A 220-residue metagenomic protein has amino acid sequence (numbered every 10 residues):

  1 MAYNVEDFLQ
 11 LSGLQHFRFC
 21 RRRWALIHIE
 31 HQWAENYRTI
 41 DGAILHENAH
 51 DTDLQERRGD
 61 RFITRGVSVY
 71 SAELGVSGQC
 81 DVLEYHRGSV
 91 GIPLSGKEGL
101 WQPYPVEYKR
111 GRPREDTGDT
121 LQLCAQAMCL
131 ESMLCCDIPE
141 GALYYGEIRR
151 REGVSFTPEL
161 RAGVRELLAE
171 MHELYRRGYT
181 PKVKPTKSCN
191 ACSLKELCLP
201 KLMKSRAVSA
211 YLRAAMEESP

Functional and structural regions predicted by a protein language model:
M1-P105, S205, A214-P220: Metal-dependent nuclease catalytic cores that hydrolyze phosphodiester bonds in DNA/RNA, characterized by
N4-D7, E170-T186: Short, intrinsically disordered, charge-biased short linear motifs at domain edges
L9-Q15, T117-G118, T180-K187: Structural motif
L11, R22-R23, R161, L168 (+2 more regions): Alpha-helix initiation and N-capping motif
C20, Y179-P220: Cysteine-cluster motifs in flexible loop/terminal segments that predominantly coordinate metals
Y37-I44, N48-D53, C129, R150-T157 (+2 more regions): Short amphipathic alpha-helical patches
S77-G78, E84-G178, N190, L194-E196: Nucleic-acid nuclease catalytic cores
